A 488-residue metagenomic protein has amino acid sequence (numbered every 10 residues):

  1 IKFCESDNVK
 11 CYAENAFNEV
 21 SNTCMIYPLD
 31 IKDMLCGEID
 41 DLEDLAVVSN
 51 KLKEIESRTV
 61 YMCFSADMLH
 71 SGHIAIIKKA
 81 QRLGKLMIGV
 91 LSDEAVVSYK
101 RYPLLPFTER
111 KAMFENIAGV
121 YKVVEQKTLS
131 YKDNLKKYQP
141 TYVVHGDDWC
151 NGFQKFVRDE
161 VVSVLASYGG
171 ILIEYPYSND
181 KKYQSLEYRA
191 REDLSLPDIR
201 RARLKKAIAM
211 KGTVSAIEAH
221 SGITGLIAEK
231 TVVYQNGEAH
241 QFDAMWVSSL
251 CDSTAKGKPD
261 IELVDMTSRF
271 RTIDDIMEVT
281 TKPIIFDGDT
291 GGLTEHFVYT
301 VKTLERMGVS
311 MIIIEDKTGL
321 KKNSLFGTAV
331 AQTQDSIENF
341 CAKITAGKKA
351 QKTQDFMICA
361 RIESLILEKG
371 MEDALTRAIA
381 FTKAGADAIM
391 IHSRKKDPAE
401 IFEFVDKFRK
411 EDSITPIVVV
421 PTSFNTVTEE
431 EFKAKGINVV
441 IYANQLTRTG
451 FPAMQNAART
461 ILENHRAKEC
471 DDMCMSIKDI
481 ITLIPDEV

Functional and structural regions predicted by a protein language model:
I1-M34: Catalytic-core segments of class I nucleotidyltransferases/pyrophosphorylases that form NMP-activated intermediates
T23, C36-E54: C-terminal catalytic/acceptor-binding lobe
M25, G84-M87, M357, P416: Residues at the starts of beta-strands that form the adenosine-phosphate
D41, H70, P485: Short, conserved phosphate/pyrophosphate- and ester-handling motifs at nucleotide-, phospho-/glycolipid
K53-P197: Nucleotidyltransferase catalytic core that binds NTPs
V90, K127, G146-D148, P176-Y177 (+5 more regions): Short secondary-structure boundary segments
D180-K181, L194-L204, I223, Q445-V488: Extended, intrinsically disordered, low-complexity segments
P197-T422, T426-N438, T449: Alpha/beta enzyme core
